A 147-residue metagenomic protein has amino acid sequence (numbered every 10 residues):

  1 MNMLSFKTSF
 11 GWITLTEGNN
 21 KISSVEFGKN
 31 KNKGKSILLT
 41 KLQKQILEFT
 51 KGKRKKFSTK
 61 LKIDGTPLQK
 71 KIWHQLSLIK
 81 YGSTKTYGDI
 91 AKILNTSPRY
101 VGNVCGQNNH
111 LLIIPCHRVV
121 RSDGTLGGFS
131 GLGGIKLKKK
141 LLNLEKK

Functional and structural regions predicted by a protein language model:
M1-R99, L144-K147: Basic nucleic-acid-binding alpha-helical/helix-turn surface characteristic of O6-alkylguanine DNA
T59-G65, R121-S122, G128-G131: Generic structural "secondary-structure junction" signal
L76, C116-H117, L141: Structural signal for hydrophobic
G106: Residue-level detection of the helix-turn-helix DNA-binding "recognition helix"
N109: Acidic, glycine-rich catalytic loops of TOPRIM or P-loop NTPase phosphate-binding modules used across DNA replication
L112-S122: Short Lys/Arg-enriched helix C-cap and helix-to-coil transition segments that create basic nucleic-acid-contact patches
T125-K147: …primarily DNA-binding HTH/wHTH and HhH modules…
